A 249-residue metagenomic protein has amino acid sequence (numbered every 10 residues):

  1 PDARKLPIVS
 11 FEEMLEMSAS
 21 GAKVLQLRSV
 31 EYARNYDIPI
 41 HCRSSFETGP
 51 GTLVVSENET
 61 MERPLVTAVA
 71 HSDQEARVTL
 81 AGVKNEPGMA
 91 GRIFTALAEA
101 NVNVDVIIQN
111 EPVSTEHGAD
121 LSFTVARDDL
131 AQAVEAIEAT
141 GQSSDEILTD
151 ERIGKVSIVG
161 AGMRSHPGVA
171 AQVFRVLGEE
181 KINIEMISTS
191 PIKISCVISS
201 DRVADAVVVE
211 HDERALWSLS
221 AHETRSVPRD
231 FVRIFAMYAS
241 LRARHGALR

Functional and structural regions predicted by a protein language model:
P1-A221: C-terminal catalytic "cap/lid" subdomain
S220-H222, S226, D230, F235-R249: N-terminal polybasic/positive-inside topogenic patches
